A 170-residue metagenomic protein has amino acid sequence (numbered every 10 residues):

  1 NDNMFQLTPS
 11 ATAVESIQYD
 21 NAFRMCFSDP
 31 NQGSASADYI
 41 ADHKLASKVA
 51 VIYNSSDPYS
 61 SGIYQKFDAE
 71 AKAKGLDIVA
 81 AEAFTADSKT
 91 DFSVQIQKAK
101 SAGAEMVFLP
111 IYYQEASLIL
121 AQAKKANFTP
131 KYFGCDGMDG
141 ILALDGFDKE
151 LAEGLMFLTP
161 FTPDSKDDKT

Functional and structural regions predicted by a protein language model:
N1, Q6-P9, K48-Y53, G103-Y113 (+3 more regions): Periplasmic-binding protein-like
N1-S16, M25, F84-F92, Y113 (+1 more regions): Beta-alpha junction/loop-to-helix N-cap segments that form part of ligand/metal-binding clefts
D2-N3, Q18, K74, F128 (+1 more regions): Short, structured coil segments at secondary-structure junctions
S16-Q18, P58-G62, A116-L118, L142-A143: Extracytoplasmic/secreted cell-surface and envelope-processing proteins
N21-A83, E105-M106: An alpha-beta-alpha
Q32-A35, E82-K98, D167-K169: Structural motif
I52-S61, Y112-Q114, P163-K166: Extracytoplasmic "Venus flytrap"
L120-T170: Extracellular/periplasmic periplasmic-binding protein-like sensory domains
